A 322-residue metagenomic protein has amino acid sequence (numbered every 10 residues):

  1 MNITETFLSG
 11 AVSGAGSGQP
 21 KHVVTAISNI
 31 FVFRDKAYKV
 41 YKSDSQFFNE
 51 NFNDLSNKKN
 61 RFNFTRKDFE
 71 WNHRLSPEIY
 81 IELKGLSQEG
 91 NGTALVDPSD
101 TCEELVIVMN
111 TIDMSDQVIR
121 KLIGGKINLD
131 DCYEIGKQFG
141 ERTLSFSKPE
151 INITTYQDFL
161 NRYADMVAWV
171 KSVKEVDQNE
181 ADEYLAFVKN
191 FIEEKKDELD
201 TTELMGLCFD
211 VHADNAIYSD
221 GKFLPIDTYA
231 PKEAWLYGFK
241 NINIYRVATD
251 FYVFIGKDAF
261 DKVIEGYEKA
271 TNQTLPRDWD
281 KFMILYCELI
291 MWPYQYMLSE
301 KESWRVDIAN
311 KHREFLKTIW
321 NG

Functional and structural regions predicted by a protein language model:
I3-F191, D197, A213, G221-K222 (+1 more regions): Conserved ATP-binding subdomain of kinase catalytic cores across diverse folds
V176-Y184, G206, S303, G322: Long amphipathic alpha-helical segments
K196-M205, D220: Electropositive polyanion-binding surfaces
E203-F209, A213: Catalytic-loop of the protein kinase fold
P225: Walker B beta-strand of ABC/ABC-like P-loop ATPase nucleotide-binding domains, specifically the conserved hydrophobic
M291-G322: ATP/Mg2+ or Mg2+-diphosphate-binding catalytic cores that bind nucleotide phosphates or diphosphates via glycine-rich
